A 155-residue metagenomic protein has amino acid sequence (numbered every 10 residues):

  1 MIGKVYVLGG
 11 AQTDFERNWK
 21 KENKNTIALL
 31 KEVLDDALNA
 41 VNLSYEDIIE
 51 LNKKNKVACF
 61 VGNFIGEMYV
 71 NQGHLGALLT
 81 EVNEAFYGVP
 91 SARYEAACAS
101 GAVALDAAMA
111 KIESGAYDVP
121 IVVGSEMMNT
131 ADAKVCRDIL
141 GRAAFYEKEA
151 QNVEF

Functional and structural regions predicted by a protein language model:
M1-E95, A107: Conserved active-site "lid/cap" helical segment
G9, P120-E126: Short beta-strand segments
N18-K20, Y117, A133: N-terminal low-complexity, intrinsically disordered patches enriched in charged
I65-V119, A131, D138-F155: Conserved catalytic cysteine-centered active-site region of acyl-thioester-dependent Claisen-condensing enzymes
S125-N129, V135: Short acidic/polar capping segments at secondary-structure boundaries
